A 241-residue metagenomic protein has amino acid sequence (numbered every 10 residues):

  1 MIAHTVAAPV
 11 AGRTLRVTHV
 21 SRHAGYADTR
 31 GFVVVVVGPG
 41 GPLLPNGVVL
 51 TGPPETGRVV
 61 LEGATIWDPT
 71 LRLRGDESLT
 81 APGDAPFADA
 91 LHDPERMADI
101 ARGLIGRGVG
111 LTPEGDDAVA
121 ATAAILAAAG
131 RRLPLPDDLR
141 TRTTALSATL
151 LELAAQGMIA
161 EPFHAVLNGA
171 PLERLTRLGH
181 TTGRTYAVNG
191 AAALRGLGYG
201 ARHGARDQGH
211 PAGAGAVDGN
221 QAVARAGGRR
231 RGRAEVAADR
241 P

Functional and structural regions predicted by a protein language model:
M1-I100, I105-V119, L126-L178, G204-R206 (+3 more regions): Phosphate/adenylate-binding glycine loop and adjacent helical scaffold
A121, N189, G228-R229: Short coil/turn motifs at helix boundaries and re-entrant loops, enriched in small/polar and proline residues
A128, R195-G196, E235-V236: Short hydrophobic alpha-helical segments that form membrane-spanning helices or hydrophobic packing faces of helical
G169-R202: Alpha-helical oligomerization segments
A238-R240: Short, intrinsically disordered C-terminal tails of secreted or membrane-associated proteins
